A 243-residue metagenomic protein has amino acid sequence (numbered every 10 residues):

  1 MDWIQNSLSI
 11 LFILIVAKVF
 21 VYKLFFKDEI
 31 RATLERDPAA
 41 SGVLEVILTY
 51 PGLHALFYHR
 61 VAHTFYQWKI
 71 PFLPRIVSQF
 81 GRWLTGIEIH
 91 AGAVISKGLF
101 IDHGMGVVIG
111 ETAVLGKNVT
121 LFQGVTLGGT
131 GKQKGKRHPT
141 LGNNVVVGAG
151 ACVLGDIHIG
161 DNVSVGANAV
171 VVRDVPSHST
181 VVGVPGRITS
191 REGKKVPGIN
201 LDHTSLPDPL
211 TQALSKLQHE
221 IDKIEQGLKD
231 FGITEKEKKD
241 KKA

Functional and structural regions predicted by a protein language model:
M1-R82, V196-A243: Terminal amphipathic alpha-helical/low-complexity segments used for targeting or macromolecular assembly
R82-T189: Structural signal for interior beta-strand "rungs" in well-ordered beta-sheet cores of soluble enzyme domains
G193: P-loop NTPase switch/communication element
